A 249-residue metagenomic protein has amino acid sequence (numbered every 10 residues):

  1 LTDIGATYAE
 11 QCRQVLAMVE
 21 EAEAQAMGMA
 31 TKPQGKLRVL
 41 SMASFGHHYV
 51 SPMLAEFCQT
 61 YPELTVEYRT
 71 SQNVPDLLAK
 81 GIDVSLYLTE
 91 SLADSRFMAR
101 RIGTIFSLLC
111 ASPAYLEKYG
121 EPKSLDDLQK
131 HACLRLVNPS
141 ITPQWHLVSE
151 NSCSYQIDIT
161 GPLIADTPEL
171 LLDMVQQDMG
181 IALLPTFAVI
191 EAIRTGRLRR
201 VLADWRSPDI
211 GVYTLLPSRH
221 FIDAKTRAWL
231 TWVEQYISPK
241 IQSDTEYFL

Functional and structural regions predicted by a protein language model:
L1-G28: Alpha-helical "hinge/linker" immediately C-terminal to small N-terminal DNA-binding modules
E10, T186-T195, W205-L249: C-terminal effector-binding regulatory domain of bacterial HTH transcription factors
G35-D94, E246-L249: Central regulatory/effector-binding core of bacterial HTH transcription factors
R38-L40, S85, L134, A182 (+1 more regions): Short, well-ordered beta-strand segments
A43-S44, P113-A114, E169, F187-A188: Alpha-helix/helix-capping structural signal
R69-A165: Acidic, Gly/Pro-rich loop/turn segments at junctions of secondary structure
R100, D126, L172-D173, R227: Alpha-helical segments flanking ligand/cofactor-binding loops in enzyme cores
Q156-R200, S207: Hydrophobic hinge/microswitch elements
